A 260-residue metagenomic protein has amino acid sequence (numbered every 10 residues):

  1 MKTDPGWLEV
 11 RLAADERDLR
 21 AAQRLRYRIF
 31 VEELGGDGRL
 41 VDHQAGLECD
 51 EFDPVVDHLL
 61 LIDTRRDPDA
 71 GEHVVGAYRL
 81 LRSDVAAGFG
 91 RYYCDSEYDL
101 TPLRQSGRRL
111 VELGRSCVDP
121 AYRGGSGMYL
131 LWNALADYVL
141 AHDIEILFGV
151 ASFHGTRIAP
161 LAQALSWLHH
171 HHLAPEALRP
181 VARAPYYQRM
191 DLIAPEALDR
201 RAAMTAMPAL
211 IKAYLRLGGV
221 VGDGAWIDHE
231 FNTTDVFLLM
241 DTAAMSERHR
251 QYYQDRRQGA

Functional and structural regions predicted by a protein language model:
K2-V75, R79-D84: Short amphipathic alpha-helix that is part of the acyltransferase structural core
V55-L59, R109, T234-L238: Short beta-strand micro-motifs in enzyme catalytic cores
L80-V220, A225-T234: Acyl-donor binding region in acyl/amide transferases
L217, M245-R248: Hydrophobic alpha-helical segments
F231-M245: C-terminal "cap" of GNAT-fold acetyltransferases
Q251: Basic, polyanion-binding surface patches
R256-A260: Short, cationic low-complexity segments
